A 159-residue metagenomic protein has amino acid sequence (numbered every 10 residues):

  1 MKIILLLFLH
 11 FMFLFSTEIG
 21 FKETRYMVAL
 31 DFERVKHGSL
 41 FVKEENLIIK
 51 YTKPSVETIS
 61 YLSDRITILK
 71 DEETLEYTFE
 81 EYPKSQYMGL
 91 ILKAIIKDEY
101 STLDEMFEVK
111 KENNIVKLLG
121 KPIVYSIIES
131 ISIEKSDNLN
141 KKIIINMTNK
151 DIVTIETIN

Functional and structural regions predicted by a protein language model:
I3-L14: Sec-dependent N-terminal signal peptides
F15-Y26, D31-K36, D71-P122, I127: Flexible, processing/modification-adjacent segments and terminal tails in exported/periplasmic/extracellular proteins
F21, L47-Y51, I66-L69, K117-L118 (+1 more regions): Short hydrophobic/aromatic-rich beta-strand segments that constitute the beta-sheet cores of beta-sandwich/beta-barrel
D31-S39, T58-Y61, D151: Amphipathic hydrophobic-ligand
K36-G38, E45, S55, D64 (+3 more regions): Residue-level marker for the onset of beta-strands and adjacent loop->beta junctions in well-ordered domains
G38-V42, I59, E105-K111, I133-K135: Short, exposed beta-strand/loop patches in secreted or surface proteins that constitute
F41-L90: An acidic-aromatic
K111-N159: Gly/Pro-enriched, hydrophobic low-complexity segments that function as extracytoplasmic propeptides/linkers
